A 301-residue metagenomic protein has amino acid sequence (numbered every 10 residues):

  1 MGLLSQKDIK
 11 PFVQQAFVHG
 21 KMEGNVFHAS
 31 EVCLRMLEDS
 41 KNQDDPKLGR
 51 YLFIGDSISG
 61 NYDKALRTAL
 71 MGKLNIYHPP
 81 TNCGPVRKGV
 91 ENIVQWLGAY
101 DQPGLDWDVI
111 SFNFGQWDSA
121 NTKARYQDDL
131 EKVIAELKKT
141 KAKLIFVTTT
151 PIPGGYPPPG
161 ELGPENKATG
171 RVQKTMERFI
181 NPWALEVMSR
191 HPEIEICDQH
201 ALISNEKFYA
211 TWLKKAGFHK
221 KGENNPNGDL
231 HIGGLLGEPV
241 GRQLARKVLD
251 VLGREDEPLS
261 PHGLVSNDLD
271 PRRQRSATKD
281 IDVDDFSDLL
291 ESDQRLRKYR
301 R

Functional and structural regions predicted by a protein language model:
G2, K10-P11, P151-R301: Catalytic His-Asp segment of secreted/periplasmic serine-dependent ester chemistry enzymes
G2-G24: Helix-enriched interaction subdomains in cytosolic or periplasmic regions, typified by TIR/SEFIR signaling/NADase cores
H19-K132, P153, H231, N267-R300: Conserved SGNH/GDSL esterase-like catalytic core that processes O-acyl groups on lipids and polysaccharides
N113, V147-T149, H200: A cross-family glycoside hydrolase active-site/sugar-binding cleft signature
I134-K138: Surface-exposed amphipathic alpha-helices with a cationic face
K139-L144: A short helix->loop->beta-strand "cap" motif at the edges of active sites that frequently abuts
